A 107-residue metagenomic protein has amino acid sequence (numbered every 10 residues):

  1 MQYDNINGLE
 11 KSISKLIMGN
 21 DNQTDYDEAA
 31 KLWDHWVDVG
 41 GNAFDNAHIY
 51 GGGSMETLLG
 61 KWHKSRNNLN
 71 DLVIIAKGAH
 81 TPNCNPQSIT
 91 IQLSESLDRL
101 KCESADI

Functional and structural regions predicted by a protein language model:
M1-L72: N-terminal binding-site loop/beta-alpha segment at the start of enzyme catalytic domains that lines or forms
N7, H48, G78, N85 (+1 more regions): Generic anion/oxyanion-binding catalytic loop in active/binding sites
I17, I75, L100-S104: Residue-level detection of beta-strand scaffold positions
N20-N22, G78, L93: Short, well-ordered turn and helix-capping elements at secondary-structure junctions
T24-D27, D34, N83-I107: Glycine/proline-rich, positively charged, aromatic-decorated active-site loop/lid region on the catalytic face
F44-N46, I75, A105-I107: Short beta-strand segments at enzyme active-site cores
Y50-M55, G78-C84, I107: Low-complexity, flexible helical/coil segments
R66-Q87: Structural motif corresponding to the early beta-alpha repeats
